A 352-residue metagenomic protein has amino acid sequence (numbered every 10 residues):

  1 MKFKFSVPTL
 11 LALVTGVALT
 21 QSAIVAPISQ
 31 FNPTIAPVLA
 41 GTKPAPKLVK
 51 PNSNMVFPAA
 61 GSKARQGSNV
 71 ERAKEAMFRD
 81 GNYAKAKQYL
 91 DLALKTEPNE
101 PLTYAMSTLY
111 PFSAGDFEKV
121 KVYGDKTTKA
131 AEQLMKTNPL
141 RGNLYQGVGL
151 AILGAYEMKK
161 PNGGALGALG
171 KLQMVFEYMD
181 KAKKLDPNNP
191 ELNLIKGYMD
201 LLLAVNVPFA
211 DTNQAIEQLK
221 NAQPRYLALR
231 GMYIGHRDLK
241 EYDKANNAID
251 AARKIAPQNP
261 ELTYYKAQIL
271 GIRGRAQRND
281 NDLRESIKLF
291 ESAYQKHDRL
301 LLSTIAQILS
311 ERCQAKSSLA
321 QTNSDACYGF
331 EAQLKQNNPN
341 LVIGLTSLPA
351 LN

Functional and structural regions predicted by a protein language model:
K2, L10-T15, T20-S113, Q321 (+1 more regions): N-terminal leader/linker segments that initiate helical-solenoid repeat arrays
A36-F57, Y226, I272-N352: Terminal, low-structured helical/coil segments at or just beyond the last alpha-helical repeat
A59-A60, L94, K183, R253 (+2 more regions): Short coil/turn linkers that connect adjacent helices within long alpha-helical scaffolds, especially alpha-solenoid
E71, F78, L102-M106, R141-Q146 (+4 more regions): Alpha-solenoid helical repeat scaffolds
R72, R79, S107-R141, Y145-K181 (+4 more regions): Short coil/linker segments at helix-helix boundaries
A86, A93, T127, V175 (+6 more regions): Tetratricopeptide repeat
P98, K136-P139, P187, Q223-P224 (+2 more regions): Short coil turns that delineate tetratricopeptide repeat
Q218-A252, A256-Y265, I269: Flexible, glycine-rich surface segments
